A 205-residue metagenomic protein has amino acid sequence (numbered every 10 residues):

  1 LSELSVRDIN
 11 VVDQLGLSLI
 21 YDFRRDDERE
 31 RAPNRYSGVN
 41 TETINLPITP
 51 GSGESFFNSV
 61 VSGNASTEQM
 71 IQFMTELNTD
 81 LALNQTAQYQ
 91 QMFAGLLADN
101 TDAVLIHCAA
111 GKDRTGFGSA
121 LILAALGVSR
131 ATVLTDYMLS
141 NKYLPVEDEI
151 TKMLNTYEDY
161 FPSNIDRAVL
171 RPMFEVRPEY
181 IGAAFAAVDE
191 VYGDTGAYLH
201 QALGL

Functional and structural regions predicted by a protein language model:
L1-L105, G118-L205: Cys-dependent protein tyrosine phosphatase-like superfamily
A110, R114-T115: Ser/Thr-glycine-rich phosphate-binding loops at phosphate-binding pockets of nucleotides, nucleotide cofactors
